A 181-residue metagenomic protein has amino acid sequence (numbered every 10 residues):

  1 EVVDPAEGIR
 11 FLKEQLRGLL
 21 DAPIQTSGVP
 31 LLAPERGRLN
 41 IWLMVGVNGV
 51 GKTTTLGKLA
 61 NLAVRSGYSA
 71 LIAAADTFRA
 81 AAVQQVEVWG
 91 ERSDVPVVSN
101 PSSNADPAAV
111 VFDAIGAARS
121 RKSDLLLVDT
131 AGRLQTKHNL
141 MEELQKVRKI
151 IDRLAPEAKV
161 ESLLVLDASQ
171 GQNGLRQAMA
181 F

Functional and structural regions predicted by a protein language model:
E1-A75, A82-N104, A108-T130: Primarily NTPase-proximal linker/entry elements flanking Walker-type ATP/GTP-binding cores
L20, D76, M141-Q145: A short linear-motif detector with a strong N-terminal bias
T77-F78, A131, A168-S169: Conserved Walker B
V83-Q85, D106-R121, Q135-F181: Conserved catalytic-core segment of NTP-binding enzymes
